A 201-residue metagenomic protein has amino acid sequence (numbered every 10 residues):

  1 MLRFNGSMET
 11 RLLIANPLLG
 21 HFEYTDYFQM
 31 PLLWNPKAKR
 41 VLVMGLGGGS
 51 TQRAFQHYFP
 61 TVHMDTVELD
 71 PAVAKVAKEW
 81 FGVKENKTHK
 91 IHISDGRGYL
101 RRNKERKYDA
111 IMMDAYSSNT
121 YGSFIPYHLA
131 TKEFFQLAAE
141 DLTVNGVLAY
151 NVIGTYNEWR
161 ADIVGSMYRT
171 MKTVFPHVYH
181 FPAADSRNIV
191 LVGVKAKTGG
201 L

Functional and structural regions predicted by a protein language model:
M1, T88, V190: A residue-level signal for beta-strand positions that form part of recognition/binding surfaces within mature
M1-P17: Membrane-interface segments at or immediately adjacent to transmembrane helices that form the boundary between
S7-R11, S117-Y121, G154-Y156: A short, flexible beta-alpha/helix-coil linker loop
E9-R11, K107, G200: A broad, structure-centric signal for solvent-exposed, well-ordered loop/edge residues that line or flank functional
L13-I14, F59, V152-I153: A short, structure-level motif marking secondary-structure boundaries and short turns
L19-Y150, W159-M167, V174, S186: The AdoMet/dcAdoMet-binding core of the Class I SAM-like
I153-T155, W159-L201: Substrate-binding/catalytic lobe of Class I Rossmann-like enzymes that use SAM or dcSAM, i.e., the mid-to-C-terminal
